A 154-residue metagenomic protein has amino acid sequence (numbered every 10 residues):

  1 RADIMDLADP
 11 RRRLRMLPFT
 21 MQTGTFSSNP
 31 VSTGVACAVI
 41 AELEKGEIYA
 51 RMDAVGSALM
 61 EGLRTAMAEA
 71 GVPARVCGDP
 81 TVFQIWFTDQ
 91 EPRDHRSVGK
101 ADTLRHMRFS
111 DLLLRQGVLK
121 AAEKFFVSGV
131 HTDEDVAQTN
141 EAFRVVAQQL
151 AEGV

Functional and structural regions predicted by a protein language model:
R1-V154: Conserved N-terminal phosphate-binding loop of PLP-dependent enzymes in the Aspartate aminotransferase
